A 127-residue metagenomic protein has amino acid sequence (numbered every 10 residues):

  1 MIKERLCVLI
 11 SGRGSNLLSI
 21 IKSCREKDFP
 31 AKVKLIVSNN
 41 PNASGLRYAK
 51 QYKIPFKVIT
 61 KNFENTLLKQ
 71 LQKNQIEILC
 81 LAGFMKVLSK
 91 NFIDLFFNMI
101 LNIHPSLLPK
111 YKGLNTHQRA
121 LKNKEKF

Functional and structural regions predicted by a protein language model:
M1-F127: One-carbon transfer enzymes
